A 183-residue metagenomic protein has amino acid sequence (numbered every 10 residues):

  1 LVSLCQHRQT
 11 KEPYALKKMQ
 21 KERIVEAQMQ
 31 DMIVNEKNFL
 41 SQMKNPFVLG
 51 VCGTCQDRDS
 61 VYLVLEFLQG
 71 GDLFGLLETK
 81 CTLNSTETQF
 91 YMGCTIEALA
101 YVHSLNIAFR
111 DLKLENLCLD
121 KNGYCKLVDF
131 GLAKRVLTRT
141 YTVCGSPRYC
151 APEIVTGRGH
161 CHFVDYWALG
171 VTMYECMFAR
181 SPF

Functional and structural regions predicted by a protein language model:
P13, K18-K44: Conserved N-lobe beta3->alphaC-helix segment of eukaryotic protein kinase catalytic domains
G53-T54: A short, aromatic-enriched beta-strand patch in the conserved N-lobe beta-sheet of the protein kinase catalytic domain
D59-D72: Conserved short submotifs of the Hanks-type protein kinase catalytic core that shape the nucleotide-binding pocket
F74-L83: AlphaC helix of the protein kinase catalytic domain
Y91-M92: Activation segment signature within eukaryotic-like protein kinase domains
E97-I107: Protein kinase catalytic-loop region centered on the HRD/HxD motif
